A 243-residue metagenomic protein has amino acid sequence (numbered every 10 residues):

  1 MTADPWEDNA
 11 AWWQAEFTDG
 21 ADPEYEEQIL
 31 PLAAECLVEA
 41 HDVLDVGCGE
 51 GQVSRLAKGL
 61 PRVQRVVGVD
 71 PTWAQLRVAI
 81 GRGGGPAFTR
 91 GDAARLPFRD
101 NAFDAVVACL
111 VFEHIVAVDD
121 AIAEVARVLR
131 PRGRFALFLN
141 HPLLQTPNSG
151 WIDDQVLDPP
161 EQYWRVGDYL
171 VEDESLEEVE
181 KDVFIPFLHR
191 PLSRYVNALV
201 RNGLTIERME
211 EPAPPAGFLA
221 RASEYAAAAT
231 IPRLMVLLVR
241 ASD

Functional and structural regions predicted by a protein language model:
M1-E39, Q52-L56, Q75-V78, R82: Conserved class I S-adenosyl-L-methionine
L44-V46, E50-R95: Class I SAM-dependent methyltransferase SAM/SAH-binding core
A94-A105: A short acidic, Gly/Pro-enriched loop at the edge of an enzyme's catalytic core that lines a small-molecule cofactor
A105-V118: A short SAM/SAH-binding and catalytic strip from SAM-dependent methyltransferases
D119-R134: A short glycine-rich, Lys/Arg-flanked "PGG" loop and its adjoining helix->strand segment in the class I
R134-E174: Conserved class I S-adenosyl-L-methionine
L143-P147, D153, V179-S193: Acceptor-substrate binding/catalytic loop of class I
D173, P186-M209: Short alpha-helix
